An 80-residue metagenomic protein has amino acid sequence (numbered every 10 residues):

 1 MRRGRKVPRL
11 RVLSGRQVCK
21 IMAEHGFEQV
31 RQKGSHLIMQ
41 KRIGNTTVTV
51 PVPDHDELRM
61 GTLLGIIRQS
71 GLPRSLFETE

Functional and structural regions predicted by a protein language model:
M1-Q32, I38-E80: Basic nucleic-acid-binding interfaces
